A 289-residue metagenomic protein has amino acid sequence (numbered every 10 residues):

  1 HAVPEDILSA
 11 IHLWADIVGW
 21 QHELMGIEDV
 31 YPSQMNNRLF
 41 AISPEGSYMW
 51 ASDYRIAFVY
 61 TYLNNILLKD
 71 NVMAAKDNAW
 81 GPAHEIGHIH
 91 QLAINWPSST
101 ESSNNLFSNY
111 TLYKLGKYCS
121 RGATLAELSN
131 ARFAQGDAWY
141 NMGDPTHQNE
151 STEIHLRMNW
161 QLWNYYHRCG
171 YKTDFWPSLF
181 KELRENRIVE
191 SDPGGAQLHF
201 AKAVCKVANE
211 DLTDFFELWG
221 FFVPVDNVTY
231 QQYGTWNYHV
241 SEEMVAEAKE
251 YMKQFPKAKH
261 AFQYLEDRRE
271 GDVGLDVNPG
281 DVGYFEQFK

Functional and structural regions predicted by a protein language model:
H1-Y165, T173-L179: Catalytic cores of extracellular degradative/oxidative enzymes
V18, M25, P32, A51 (+4 more regions): Generic local-structure boundary detector
Q21, R55-A57, N65-K69, L183 (+3 more regions): Residue-level detector of solvent-exposed, low-hydrophobicity positions
N36-S47, E182-N186, T235-V245: Amphipathic alpha-helical surface "interface" segments used for docking/oligomerization or membrane association within
F107, S178-E182, L218-F222: Short acidic/histidine-centered micro-motifs embedded in hydrophobic/aromatic stretches that mark compact functional
R132-D211, K257-F262, D281: Active-site neighborhood of glycoside hydrolase catalytic domains
P193-K289: Beta/coil-rich, acidic/histidine-enriched accessory regions frequently appended to metallopeptidases
